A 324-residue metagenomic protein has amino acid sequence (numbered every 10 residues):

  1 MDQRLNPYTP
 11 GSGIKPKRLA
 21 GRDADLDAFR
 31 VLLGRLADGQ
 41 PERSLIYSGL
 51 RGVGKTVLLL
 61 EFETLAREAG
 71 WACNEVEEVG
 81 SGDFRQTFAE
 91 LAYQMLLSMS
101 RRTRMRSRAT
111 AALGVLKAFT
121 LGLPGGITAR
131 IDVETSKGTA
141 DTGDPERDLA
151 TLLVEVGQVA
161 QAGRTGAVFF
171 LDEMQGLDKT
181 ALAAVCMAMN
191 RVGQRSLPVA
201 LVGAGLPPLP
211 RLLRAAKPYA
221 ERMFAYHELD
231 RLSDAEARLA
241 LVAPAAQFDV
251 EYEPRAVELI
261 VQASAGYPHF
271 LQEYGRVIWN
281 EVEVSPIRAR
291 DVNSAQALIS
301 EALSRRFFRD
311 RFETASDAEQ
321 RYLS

Functional and structural regions predicted by a protein language model:
M1-R43, Q94, M105-R108: A short, basic N-terminal segment
P7, L36, L209-Q262, Y274-V277 (+1 more regions): Helix-loop-helix "sensor" segment of P-loop NTPases
R22, T56, Y267: Short, conserved phosphate/pyrophosphate- and ester-handling motifs at nucleotide-, phospho-/glycolipid
D38-G49, V53, V57-A167, L197-V199: P-loop NTPase nucleotide-binding core
G52, V79-D83, G176, L206-R211 (+2 more regions): Conserved nucleotide-binding/hydrolysis micro-motifs of P-loop NTPases
A89-Y93, L113, K117, G157 (+2 more regions): Short, amphipathic alpha-helical segments that act as regulatory/interfacial helices in nucleotide-processing proteins
Q161-F170, Q175-A184, A188-P218, H227: Sensor-1/coupling segment of RecA-like P-loop NTPase cores
G266, Q272-S324: Winged-helix-like regulatory helical subdomains adjacent to P-loop NTPase cores
